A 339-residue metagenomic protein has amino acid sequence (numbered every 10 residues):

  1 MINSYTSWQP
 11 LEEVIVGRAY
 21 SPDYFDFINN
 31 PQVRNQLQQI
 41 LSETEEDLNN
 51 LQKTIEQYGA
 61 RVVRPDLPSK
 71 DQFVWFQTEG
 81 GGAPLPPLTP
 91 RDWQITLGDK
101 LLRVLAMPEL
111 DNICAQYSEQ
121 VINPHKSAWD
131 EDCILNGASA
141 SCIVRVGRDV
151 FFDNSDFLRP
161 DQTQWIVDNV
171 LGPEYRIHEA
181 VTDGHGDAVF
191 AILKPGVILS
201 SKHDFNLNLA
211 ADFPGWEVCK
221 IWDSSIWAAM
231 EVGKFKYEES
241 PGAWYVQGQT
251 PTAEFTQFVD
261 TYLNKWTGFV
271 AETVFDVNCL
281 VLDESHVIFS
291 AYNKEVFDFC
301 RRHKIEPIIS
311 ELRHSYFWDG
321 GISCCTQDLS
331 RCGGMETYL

Functional and structural regions predicted by a protein language model:
M1-L339: The feature marks the mature, well-folded catalytic cores of soluble enzymes
